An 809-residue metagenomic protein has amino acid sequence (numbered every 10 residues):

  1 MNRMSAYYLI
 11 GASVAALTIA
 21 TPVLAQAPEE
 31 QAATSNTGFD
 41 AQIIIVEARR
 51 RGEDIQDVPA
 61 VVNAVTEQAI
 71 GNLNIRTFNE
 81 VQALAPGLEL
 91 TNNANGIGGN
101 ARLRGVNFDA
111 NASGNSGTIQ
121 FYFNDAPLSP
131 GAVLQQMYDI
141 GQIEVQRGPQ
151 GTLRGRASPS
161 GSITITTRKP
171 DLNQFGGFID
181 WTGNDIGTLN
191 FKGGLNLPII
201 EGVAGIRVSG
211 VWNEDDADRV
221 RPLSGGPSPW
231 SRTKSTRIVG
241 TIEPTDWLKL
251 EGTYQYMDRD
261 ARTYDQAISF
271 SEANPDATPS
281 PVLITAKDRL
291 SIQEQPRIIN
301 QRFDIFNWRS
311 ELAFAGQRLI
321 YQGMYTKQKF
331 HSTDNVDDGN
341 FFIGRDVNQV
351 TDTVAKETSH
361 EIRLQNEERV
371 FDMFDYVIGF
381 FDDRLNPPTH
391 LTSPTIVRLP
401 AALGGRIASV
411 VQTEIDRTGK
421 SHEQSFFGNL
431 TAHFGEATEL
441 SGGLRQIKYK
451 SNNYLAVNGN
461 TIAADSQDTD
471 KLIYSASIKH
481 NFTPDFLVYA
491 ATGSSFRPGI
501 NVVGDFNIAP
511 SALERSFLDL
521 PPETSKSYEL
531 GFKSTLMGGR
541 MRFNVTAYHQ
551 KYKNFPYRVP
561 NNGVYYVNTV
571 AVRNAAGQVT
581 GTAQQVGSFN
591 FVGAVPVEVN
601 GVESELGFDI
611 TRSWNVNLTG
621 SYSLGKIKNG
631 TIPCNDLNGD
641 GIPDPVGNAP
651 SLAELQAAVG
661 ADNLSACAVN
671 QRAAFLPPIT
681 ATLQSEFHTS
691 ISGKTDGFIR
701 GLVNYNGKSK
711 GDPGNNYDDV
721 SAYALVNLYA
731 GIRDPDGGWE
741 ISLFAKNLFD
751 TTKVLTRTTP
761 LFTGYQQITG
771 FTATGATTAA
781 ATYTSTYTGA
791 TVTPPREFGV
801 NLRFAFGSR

Functional and structural regions predicted by a protein language model:
M1-L73, N79-A83, N196, D246 (+3 more regions): N-terminal Sec signal peptide and the immediately downstream disordered periplasmic leader that contains the TonB box
S35-L172, L530: Acidic, small-polar-rich N-terminal luminal/periplasmic segments of exported/outer-membrane proteins
G99, N115-T118, P130, Y138-Q142 (+8 more regions): Outer-membrane beta-barrel translocator/receptor signature
T164, L172-Q174, D180-T182, G194-Q295 (+3 more regions): Periplasmic-side early beta-strands and strand-to-turn transitions of outer-membrane beta-barrels
T241-T245, L364-E367, D375-D383, R417-K551 (+2 more regions): Structural signature of Gram-negative outer-membrane beta-barrels, strongest in the C-terminal barrel of TonB-dependent
N307-A313, R318-V336, N481, L487-Y489 (+6 more regions): Membrane-embedded beta-barrel scaffold of Gram-negative outer-membrane proteins
Q365, G379, E436-L440, K551 (+2 more regions): Gram-negative outer-membrane beta-barrel transporters
K551-K553, N704-D712, I732-R809: C-terminal beta-signal and adjacent terminal beta-strands/loops of Gram-negative outer-membrane beta-barrel proteins
